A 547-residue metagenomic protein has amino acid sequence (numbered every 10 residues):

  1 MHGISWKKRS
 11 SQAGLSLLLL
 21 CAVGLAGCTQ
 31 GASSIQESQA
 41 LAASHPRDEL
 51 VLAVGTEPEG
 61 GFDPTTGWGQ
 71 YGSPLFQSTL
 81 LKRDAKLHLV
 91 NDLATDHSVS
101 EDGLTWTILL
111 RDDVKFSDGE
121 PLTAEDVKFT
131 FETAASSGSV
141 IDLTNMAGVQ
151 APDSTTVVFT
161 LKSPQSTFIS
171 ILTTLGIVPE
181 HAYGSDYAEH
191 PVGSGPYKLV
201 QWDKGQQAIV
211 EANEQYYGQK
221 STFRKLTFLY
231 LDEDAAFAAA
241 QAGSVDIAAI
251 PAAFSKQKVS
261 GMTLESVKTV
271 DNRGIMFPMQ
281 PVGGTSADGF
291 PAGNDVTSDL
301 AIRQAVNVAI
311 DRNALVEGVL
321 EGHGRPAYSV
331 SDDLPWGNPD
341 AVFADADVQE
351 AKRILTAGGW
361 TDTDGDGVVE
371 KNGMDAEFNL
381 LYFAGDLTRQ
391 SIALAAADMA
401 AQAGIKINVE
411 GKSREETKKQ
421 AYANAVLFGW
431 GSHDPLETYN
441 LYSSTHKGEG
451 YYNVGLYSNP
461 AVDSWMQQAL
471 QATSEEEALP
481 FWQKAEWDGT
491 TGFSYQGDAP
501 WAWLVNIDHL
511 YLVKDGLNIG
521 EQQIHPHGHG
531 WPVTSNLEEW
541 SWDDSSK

Functional and structural regions predicted by a protein language model:
V51-E101, V192: N-terminal lobe/hinge region of extracytoplasmic solute-binding protein
T95-G138, P152, V158, D295-S298: Aromatic- and charge-enriched surface segment that lines or borders ligand/interaction sites
D102, I141-A182: Surface-exposed binding/hinge segments that line and control ligand-binding clefts or catalytic entry sites
T123-T130, S154-V158, G195-P196, R224-K225 (+4 more regions): Alpha-helical secondary-structure segments
S170-S221, K225, A235, V348-Q349 (+2 more regions): Gly/Pro-rich hinge or "lid" segments in bacterial periplasmic/extracellular proteins
D203, N307-P339, F343, D347-E350 (+2 more regions): Detector for C-terminal structural segments
N213-K258, K406-N408: Ligand-site clamp/hinge motif
T361-H433: Ligand/substrate-recognition segments at binding pockets and active sites
